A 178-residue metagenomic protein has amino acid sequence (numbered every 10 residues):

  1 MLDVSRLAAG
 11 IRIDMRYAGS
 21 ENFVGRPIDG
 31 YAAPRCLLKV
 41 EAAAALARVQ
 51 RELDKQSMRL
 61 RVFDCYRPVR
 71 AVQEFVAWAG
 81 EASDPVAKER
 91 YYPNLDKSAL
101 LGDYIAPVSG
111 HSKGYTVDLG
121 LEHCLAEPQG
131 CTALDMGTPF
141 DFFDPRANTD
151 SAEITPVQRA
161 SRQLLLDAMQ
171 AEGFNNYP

Functional and structural regions predicted by a protein language model:
M1-C65, V69-Y177: Extracytoplasmic cell-surface/polysaccharide-interacting catalytic and binding patches
